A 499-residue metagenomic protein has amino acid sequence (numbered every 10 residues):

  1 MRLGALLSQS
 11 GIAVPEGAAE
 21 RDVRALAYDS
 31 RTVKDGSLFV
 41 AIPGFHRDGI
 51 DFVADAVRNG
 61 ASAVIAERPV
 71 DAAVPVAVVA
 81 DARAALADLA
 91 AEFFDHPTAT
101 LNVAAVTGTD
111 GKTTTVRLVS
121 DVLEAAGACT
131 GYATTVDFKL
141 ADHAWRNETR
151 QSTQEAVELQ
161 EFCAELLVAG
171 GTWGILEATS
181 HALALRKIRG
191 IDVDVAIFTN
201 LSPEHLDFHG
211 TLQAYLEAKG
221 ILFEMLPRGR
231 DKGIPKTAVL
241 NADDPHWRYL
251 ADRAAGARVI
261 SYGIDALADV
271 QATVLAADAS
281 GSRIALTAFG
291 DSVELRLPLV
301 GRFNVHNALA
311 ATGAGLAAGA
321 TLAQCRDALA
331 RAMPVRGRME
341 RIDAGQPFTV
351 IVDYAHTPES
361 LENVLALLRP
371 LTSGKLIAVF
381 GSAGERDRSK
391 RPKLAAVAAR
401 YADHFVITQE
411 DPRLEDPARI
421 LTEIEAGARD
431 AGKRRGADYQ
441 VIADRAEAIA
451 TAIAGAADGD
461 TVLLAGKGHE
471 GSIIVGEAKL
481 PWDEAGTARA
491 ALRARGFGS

Functional and structural regions predicted by a protein language model:
M1-D88, E92, A268-A276, E294 (+4 more regions): N-terminal leader/targeting and accessory segments in enzymes
M1-V14, V33-L38, D48-D51, E124 (+3 more regions): ATP-dependent carboxylate-amine ligase
L6, S37, A56, L89 (+12 more regions): Residue-level signal for inorganic ion chemistry
V53-R58, L167, R189, R369: Non-catalytic positions within long, well-ordered alpha-helices that form the structural scaffold/packing of enzyme
R58, S62-R68, T237-A242, V379-F380 (+1 more regions): Short internal beta-strands
A66-P69, A178, N200, Q409 (+1 more regions): Short secondary-structure boundary segments
E67-A73, A169, V193-V350, G427-A428 (+2 more regions): Acidic, Mg2+-coordinating active-site environments of NTP-dependent enzymes
L86-A242, R248-A255, T372: Phosphate-binding loop of NTP-binding sites
